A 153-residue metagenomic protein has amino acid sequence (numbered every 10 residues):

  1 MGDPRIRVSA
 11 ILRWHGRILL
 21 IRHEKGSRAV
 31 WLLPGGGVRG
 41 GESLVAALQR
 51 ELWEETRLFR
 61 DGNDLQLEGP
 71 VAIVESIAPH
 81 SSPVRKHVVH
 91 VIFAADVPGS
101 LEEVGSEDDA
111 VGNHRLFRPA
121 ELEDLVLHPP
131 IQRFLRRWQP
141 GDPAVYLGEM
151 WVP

Functional and structural regions predicted by a protein language model:
M1-L33, D64-L65: N-terminal strand-loop-strand
G2, L32, Q66-E68, L127-H128 (+2 more regions): Selective for proline/serine-rich intrinsically disordered segments in cytosolic/nuclear regulatory regions
I21-H23, P70-I73: Residue-level detector of high-confidence beta-strand sites
H23-G26, E102, P153: Short, charged N-terminal helix-start/capping segments
P34, R118, P140-D142: Residue-level detector of functionally special positions within alpha-helical transmembrane segments of multi-pass
V38-L67, V74-P130: Unchanged
R133-P153: Charged phosphate-binding loop/patch that engages nucleotide di/tri-phosphates or the phosphate backbone of nucleic
